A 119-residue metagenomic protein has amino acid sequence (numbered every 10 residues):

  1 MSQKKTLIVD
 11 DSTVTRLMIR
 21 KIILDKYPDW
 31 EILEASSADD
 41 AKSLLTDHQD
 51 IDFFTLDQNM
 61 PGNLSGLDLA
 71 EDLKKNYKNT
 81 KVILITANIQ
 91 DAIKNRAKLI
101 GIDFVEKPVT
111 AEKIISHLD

Functional and structural regions predicted by a protein language model:
D11, K107-P108: A Lys-centered signature of the CheY-like receiver
T13-L33: Two-component/phosphorelay signaling modules centered on CheY-like receiver
E34-F53: Acidic, metal-coordinating helix/loop segments flanking the phosphotransfer/catalytic sites of two-component signaling
S37, L64-L69: Acidic catalytic/metal-coordinating carboxylates
D57-Q58: Active-site residues of response regulator receiver
L67-K78: Short amphipathic alpha-helix used as the core "switch/output" element in two-component signaling
I89-E106: Alpha4 helix (beta4-alpha4-beta5 surface) of REC/receiver domains from two-component response regulators
